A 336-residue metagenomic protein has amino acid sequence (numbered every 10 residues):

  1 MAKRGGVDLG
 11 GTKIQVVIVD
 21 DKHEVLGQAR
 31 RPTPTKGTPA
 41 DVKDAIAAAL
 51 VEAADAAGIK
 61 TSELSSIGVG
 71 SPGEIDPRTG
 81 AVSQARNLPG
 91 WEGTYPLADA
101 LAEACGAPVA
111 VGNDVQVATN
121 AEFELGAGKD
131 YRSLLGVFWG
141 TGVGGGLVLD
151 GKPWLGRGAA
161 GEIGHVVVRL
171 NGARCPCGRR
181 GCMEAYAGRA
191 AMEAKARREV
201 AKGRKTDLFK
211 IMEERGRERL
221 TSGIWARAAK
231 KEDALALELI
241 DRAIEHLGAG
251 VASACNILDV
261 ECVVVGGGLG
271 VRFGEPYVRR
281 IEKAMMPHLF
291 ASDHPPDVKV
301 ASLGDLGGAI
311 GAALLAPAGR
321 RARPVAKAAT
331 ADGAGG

Functional and structural regions predicted by a protein language model:
M1-S66, I75-A81, D99-V109, A121-Y131 (+1 more regions): ATP-binding/phosphotransfer module of carbohydrate and carboxylate kinases, centering on a glycine-rich
D8, G68-P72, G112, G136-G142 (+2 more regions): Short beta-strand segments
P32-T35, G90-W91, A160-I163: A short acidic/small-residue loop/turn micro-motif
G80-T94: A charged helix-plus-loop insertion that forms the helical arch/lid used to bind and gate nucleic-acid substrates
N87-G90, A110-Q116, G136-W139, K299-L306: Active-site nucleophile and cofactor-binding loops and adjacent substrate-binding regions of central metabolic enzymes
W154, G158-R169: A conserved active-site-flanking secondary-structure segment within enzyme catalytic domains
